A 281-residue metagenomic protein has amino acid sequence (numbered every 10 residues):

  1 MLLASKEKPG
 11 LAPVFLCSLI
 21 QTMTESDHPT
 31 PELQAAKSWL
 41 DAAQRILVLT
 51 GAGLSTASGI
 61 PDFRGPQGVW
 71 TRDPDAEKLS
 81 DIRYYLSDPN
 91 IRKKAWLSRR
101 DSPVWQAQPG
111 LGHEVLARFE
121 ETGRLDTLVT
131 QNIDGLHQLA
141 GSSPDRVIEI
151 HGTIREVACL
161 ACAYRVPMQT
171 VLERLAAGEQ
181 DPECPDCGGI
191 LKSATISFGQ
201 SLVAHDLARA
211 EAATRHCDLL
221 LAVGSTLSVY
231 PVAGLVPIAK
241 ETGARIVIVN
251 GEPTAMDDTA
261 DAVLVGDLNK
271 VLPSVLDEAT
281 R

Functional and structural regions predicted by a protein language model:
L2-R281: Conserved catalytic core of sirtuin-type NAD+-dependent deacylases
